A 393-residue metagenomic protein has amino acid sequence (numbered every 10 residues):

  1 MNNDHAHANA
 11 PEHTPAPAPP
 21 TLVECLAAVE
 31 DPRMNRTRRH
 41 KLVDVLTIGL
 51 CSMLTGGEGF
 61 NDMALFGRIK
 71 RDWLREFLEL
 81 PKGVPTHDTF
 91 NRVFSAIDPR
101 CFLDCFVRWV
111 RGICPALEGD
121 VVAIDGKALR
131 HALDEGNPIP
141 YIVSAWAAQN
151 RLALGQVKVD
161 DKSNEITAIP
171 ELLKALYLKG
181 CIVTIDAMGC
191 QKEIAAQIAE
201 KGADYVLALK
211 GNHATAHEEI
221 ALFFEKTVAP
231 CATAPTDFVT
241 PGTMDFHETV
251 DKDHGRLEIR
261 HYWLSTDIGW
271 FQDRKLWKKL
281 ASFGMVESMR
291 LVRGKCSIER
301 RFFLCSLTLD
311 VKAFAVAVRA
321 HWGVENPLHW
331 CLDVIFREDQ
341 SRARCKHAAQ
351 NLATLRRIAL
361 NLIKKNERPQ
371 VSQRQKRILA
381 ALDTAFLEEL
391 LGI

Functional and structural regions predicted by a protein language model:
M1-I124, L129-A132, S144-Q156, P170 (+1 more regions): Dynamic "connector" segments at or just before major functional cores
N35-V45, R293-G294, A343-N351: Structural motif
V43, E58, N164, Q350-A353: Conserved active-site and cofactor/substrate-binding residues in soluble primary-metabolism enzymes
I48, D125, R151, Y205 (+3 more regions): A residue-level signal for conserved active-site and pocket-lining positions in enzyme catalytic cores
P99, R111, K174, A203 (+4 more regions): Generic secondary-structure signature for well-ordered alpha-helical cores
G112-T184, C190-D204, K210: Polybasic low-complexity intrinsically disordered regions
K210-R319: An anionic, glycine-rich sequence signature occurring as long contiguous blocks
A317-I393: Basic, amphipathic alpha-helical segments enriched in Lys/Arg and hydrophobic/aromatic residues
